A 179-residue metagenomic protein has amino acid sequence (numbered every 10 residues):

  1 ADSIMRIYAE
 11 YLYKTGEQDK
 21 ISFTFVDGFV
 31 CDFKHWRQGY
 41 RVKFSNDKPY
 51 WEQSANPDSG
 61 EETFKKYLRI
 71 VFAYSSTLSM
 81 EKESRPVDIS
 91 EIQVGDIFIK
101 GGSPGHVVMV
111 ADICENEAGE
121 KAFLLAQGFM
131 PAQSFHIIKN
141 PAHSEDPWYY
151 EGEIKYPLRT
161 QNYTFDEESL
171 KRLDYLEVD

Functional and structural regions predicted by a protein language model:
A1-Q93, I99-V107, A111-D112, A118-M130: Acidic/His-rich structured neighborhood in mature extracellular/periplasmic domains
L124, G128-D179: Low-complexity, Gly/Ser/Thr/Pro-rich intrinsically disordered linker/tail segments
